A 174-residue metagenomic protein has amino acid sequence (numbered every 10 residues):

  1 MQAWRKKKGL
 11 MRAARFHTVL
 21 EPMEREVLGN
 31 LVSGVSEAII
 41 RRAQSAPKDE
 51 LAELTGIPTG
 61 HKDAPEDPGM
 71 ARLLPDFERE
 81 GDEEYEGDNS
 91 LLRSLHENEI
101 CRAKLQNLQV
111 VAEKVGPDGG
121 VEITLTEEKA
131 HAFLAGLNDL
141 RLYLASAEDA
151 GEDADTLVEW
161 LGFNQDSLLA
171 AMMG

Functional and structural regions predicted by a protein language model:
M1-I100, Q106, V110, K114-D118 (+1 more regions): Charged, alpha-helix-forming regions
V121-L125: Surface-exposed ligand/attachment interfaces on beta-rich extracellular proteins
